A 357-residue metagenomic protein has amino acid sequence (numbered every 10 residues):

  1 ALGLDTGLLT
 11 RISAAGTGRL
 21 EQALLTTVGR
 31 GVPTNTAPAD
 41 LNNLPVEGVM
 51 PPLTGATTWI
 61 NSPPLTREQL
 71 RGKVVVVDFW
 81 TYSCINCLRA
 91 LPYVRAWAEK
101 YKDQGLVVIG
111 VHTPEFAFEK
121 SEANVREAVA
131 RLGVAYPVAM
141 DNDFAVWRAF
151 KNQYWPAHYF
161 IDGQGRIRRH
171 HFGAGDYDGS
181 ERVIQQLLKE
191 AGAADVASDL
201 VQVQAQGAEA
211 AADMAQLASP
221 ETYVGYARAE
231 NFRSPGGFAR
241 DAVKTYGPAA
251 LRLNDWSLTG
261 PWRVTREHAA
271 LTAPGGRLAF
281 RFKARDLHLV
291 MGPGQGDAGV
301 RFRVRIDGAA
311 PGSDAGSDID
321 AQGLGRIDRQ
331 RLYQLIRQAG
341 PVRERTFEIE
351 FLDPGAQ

Functional and structural regions predicted by a protein language model:
A1, A130-A135, M140-V183, I336-A339: Thiol/disulfide oxidoreductase modules built on the thioredoxin-like
A1-P64, D178-Q357: Non-globular targeting/processing and membrane-anchoring segments
P52-V75, A98-Y101: A short beta-strand-turn-helix
R71-K73, D103, V134, N152: Active-site acidic short loop of glycosyltransferases
G72, T81-Y82, R89: Active-site beta-to-alpha loop of glycosyltransferases that engages the nucleotide-sugar donor
V76-V77, V108: Hydrophobic beta-strand anchors of alpha/beta hydrolase catalytic cores
D78-C84, T113-P114: Aromatic-flanked redox-active Cys/Sec active sites in thiol-based oxidoreductases, especially the WC-centered
L88-L132, M140-W147, V300-F302: Structural microenvironment flanking redox-active thiols in thiol-disulfide oxidoreductases
